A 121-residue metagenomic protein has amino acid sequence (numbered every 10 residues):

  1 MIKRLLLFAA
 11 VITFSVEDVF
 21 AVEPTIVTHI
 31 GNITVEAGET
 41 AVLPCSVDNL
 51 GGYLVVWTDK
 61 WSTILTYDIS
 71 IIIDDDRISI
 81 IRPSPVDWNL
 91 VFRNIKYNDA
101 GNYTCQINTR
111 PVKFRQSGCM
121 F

Functional and structural regions predicted by a protein language model:
M1-G31: N-terminal Sec-dependent signal peptide, specifically the hydrophobic helical h-region
D18, V22-P24, D48-S79: N-terminal V-set
N32, T40-V42, D87, K113-S117: Intrinsic-disorder/low-complexity, polar/charged segments enriched in Ser/Thr/Lys/Arg/Asp/Glu/Gln
A41-L43, Y53, D99-Q106: Conserved Ig-like domain signature around the intradomain disulfide
D48, K60, R93, Q106-R110: Beta-strand-rich extracellular modules
V56, N102-F121: Extracellular/luminal immunoglobulin-like beta-sandwich modules
R82-N89: Aromatic sugar-binding surface patches on proteins that engage polysaccharides or sugar-phosphate polymers
